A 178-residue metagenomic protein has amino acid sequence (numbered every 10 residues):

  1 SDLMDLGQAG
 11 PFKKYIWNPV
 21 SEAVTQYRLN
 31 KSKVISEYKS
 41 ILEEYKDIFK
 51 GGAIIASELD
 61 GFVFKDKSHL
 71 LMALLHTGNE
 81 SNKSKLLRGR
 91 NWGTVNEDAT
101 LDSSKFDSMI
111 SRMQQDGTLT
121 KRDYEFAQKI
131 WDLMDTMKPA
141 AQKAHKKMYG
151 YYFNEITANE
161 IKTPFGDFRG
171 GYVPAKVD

Functional and structural regions predicted by a protein language model:
S1-D178: Non-transmembrane, interaction-prone alpha-helical and coil segments associated with secretion and export
